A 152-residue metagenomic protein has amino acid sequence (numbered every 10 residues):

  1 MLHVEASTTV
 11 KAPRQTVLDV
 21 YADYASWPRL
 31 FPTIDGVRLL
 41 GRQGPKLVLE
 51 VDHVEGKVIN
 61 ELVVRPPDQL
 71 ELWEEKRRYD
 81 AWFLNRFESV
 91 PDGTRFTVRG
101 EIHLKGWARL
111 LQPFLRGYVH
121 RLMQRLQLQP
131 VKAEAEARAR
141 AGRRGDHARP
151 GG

Functional and structural regions predicted by a protein language model:
M1-Q43, G152: Hydrophobic ligand-binding cavity/cleft-lining segments
A6-T8, V58-V64, W82-S89, G100: Hydrophobic/aromatic beta-strand elements that line small-molecule binding cavities or substrate pockets in beta-rich
V10-A12, H53-G56, P66, I102-G106: Beta-strand elements of well-folded, non-transmembrane domains
K11-R14, R42-Q43, V63-P67, R86-R95: A short, structured loop/turn motif at beta-sheet edges
V17-Y21, W27, L49, L70 (+2 more regions): Hydrophobic pocket/interface hotspot
L47-V54, L70-R77: Short beta-strand segments that buttress and anchor functional surface loops
E75-L126, V131-A133, G142-R143: Beta-strand/loop substructures that line and gate deep hydrophobic ligand-binding cavities in soluble
R143-G152: Charge-rich (especially acidic), low-complexity segments
